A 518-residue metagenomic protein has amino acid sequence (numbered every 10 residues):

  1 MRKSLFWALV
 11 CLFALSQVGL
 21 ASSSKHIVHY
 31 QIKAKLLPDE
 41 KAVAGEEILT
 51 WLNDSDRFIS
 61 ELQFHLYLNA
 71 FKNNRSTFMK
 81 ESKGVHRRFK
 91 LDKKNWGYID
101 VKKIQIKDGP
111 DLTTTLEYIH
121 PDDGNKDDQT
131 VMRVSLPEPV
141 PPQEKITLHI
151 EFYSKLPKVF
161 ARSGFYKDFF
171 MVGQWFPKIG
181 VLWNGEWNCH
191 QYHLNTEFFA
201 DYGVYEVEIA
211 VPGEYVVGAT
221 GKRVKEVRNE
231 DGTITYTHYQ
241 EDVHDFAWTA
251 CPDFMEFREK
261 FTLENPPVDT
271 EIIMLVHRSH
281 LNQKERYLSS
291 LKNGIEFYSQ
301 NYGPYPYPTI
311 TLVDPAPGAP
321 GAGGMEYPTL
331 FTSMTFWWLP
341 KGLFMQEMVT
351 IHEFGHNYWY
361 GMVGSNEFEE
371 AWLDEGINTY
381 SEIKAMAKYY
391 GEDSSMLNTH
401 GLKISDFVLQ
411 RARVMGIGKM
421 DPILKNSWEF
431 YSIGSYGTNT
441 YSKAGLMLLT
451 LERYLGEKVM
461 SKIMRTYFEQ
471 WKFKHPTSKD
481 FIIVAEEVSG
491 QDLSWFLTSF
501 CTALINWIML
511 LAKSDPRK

Functional and structural regions predicted by a protein language model:
F13, G19-A44, D56, Y166 (+2 more regions): N-terminal, polar/Ser/Thr-rich
E47-L49, F64-L68, L136, E144-K158 (+2 more regions): Short, hydrophobic/aromatic-enriched beta-strand segments in well-ordered soluble domains
L52, R87-D168: A surface-exposed beta-strand-loop module
S76-R87, D92, Y153-Y205, K260-T262: Glycine/proline-rich low-complexity spacer/linker segments in large multi-domain proteins
I179-W187, L194-I351, Y380, E392: Hydrophobic helix-coil surface modules that form long, contiguous segments used for peptide/substrate interaction
H280, G437-K518: Amphipathic alpha-helical substructures
K292, T332-L402, M464: Zinc-dependent metallopeptidase catalytic helix centered on the HExxH motif and its immediate flanking segment
E375, T379-L446, T450, Y454: Acidic/His/Gly-enriched intrinsically disordered linker/tail segments that often contain short helix/coil "MoRF-like"
